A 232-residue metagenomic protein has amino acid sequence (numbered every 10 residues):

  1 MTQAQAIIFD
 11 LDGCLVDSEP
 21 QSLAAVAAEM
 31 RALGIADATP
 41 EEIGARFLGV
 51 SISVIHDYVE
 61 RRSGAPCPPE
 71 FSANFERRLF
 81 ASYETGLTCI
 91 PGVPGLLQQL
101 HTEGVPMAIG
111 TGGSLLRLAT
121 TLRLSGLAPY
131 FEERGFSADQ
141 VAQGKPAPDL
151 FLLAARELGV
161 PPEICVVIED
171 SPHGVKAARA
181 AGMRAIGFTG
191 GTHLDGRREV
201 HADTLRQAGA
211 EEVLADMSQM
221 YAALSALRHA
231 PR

Functional and structural regions predicted by a protein language model:
M1-Q5, Q98, S114-R232: Asp-based, Mg2+/Mn2+-dependent phosphohydrolase catalytic module
T2-E103: N-terminal helical cap/lid subdomain that shapes the substrate entry/recognition surface in HAD-like hydrolases
C14, T111-G113: Conserved phosphate-coupling serine/threonine residues in phosphotransfer and NTP-handling enzymes
L15, M107, V167-I168: Conserved SAM-binding loop
E60-R61, F80, E84, V105 (+4 more regions): A broad detector of the eukaryotic-type serine/threonine protein kinase catalytic domain
P106-A108, L124: Terminal domain-start segments
